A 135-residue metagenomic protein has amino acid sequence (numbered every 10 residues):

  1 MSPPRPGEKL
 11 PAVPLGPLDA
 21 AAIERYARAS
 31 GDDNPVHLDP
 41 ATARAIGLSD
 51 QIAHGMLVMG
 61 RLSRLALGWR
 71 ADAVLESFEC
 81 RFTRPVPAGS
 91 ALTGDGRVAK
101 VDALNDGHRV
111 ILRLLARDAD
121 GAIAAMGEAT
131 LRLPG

Functional and structural regions predicted by a protein language model:
M1-A12, P85-G135: HotDog/MaoC-like acyl-thioester-processing domains
M1-Q51: Catalytic strand-loop segment that frames the active site of acyl-thioester-processing enzymes
P14, A22, D32-N34, V74-F78 (+2 more regions): A generic structural signal for short beta-strands and their flanking turns/coil linkers
R44-A53, L57-V98: Hydrophobic beta-strand-centered segment that forms part of the acyl-chain substrate-binding groove
